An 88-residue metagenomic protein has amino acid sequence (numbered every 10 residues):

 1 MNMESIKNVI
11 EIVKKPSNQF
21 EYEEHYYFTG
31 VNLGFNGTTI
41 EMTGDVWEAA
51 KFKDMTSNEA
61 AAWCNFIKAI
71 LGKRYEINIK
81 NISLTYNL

Functional and structural regions predicted by a protein language model:
M1, F35-I40, C64-A69: Intrinsically disordered, low-complexity boundary segments flanking structured domains
M1-I6, Y86-L88: Short, Lys/Arg-enriched, disordered terminal segments
E4-E48: Short aromatic-glycine-(Arg/Gly/Cys) micro-motifs in beta-strand/loop hairpins
E48-L88: Short, mixed-charge low-complexity intrinsically disordered segments
